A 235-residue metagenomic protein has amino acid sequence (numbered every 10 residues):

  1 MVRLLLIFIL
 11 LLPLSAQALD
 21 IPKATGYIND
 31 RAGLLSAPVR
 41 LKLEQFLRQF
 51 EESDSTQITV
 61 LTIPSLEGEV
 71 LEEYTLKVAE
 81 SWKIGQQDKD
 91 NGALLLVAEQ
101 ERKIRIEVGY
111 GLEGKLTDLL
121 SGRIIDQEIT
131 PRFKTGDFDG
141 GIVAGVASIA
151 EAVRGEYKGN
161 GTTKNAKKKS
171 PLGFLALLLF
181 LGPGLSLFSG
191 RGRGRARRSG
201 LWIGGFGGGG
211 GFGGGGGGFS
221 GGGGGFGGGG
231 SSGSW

Functional and structural regions predicted by a protein language model:
M1, A93-G109, F188-G200: Unusually extended, aromatic-enriched hydrophobic runs near protein termini
M1-I7, F174: Sec-dependent signal peptide recognition, specifically the positively charged N-region followed immediately by
L5, L119, G230: Active-site phosphate/pyrophosphate-handling residues
F8-L10, G204: Residues marking helix boundaries in flexible regions
L11-S15: N-terminal signal peptide c-region/cleavage motif recognized by signal peptidases
A16, G122, T135, D139-W235: Low-complexity, glycine/proline/serine-enriched intrinsically disordered segments
Q17-S170: Folded, non-transmembrane soluble domains that reside on the lumenal/extracytoplasmic side of membranes
